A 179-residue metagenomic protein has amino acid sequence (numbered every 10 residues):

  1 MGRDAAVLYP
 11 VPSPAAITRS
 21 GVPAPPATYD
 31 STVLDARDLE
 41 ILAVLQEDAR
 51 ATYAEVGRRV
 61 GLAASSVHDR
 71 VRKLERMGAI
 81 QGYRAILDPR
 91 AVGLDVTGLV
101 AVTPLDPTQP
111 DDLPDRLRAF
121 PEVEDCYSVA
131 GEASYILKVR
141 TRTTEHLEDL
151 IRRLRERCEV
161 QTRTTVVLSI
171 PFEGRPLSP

Functional and structural regions predicted by a protein language model:
G2-P179: A compositional/biophysical signature of low hydrophobicity enriched in polar/charged and small residues
